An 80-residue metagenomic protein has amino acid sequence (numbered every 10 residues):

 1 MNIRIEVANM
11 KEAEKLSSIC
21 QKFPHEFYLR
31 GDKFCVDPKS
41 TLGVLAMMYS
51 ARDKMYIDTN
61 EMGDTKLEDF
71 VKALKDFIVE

Functional and structural regions predicted by a protein language model:
M1-E6: Short glycine-/aliphatic-rich beta-strand segments at the starts of folded cytosolic domains
V7, G31, R52-M55: Proteins with a high burden of low-complexity, intrinsically disordered sequence enriched in S/T/G/P/A and R, requiring
M10-F23, C35-Y49, K66-D69: Amphipathic alpha-helical interaction surfaces in cytosolic regulatory modules
D32-K33, M62: Short, ordered loop/turn segments at secondary-structure junctions
M48-E80: C-terminal structural segments of small proteins and small subunits
